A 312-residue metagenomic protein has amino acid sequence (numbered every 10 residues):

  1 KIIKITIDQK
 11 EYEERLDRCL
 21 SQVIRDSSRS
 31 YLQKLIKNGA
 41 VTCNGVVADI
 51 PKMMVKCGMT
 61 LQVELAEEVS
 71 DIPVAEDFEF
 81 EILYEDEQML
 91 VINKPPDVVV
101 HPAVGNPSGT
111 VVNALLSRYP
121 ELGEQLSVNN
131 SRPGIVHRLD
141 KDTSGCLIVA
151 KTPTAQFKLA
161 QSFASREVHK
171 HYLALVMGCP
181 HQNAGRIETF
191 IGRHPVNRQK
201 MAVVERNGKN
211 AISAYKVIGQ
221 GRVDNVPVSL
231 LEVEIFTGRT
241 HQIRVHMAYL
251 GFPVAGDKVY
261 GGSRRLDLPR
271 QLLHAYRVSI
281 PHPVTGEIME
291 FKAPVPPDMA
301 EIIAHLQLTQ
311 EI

Functional and structural regions predicted by a protein language model:
K1-R186, F190-P195, K292, P297-Q307: RNA pseudouridine synthases
I50-M54, E232, R270: Short, surface-exposed secondary-structure edge patches
I82, V176, A214-V217, V254: Conserved hydrophobic positions within beta-strands
E85, R265-L266, L308-I312: Short, solvent-exposed cationic patches
N129-Q161, H169, L173, G192-L250 (+1 more regions): The conserved catalytic core of RNA pseudouridine synthases
G256-R265: Short, surface-exposed loop/helix-turn segments at secondary-structure junctions that function as lids/hinges flanking
D267-A275: Active-site-adjacent capping/gating segments
